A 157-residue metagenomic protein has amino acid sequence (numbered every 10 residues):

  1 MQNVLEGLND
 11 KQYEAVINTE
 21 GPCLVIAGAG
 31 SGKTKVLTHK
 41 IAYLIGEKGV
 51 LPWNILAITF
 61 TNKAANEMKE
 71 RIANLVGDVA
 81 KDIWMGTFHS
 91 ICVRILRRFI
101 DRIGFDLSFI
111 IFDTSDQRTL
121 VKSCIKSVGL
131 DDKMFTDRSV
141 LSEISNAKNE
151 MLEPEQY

Functional and structural regions predicted by a protein language model:
M1-G28: Conserved pre-motif I regulatory segment
Q2, E20-C23, A42-Y157: A basic/glycine-biased coupling hinge at the interface between accessory DNA-binding modules
G28-A29, F60: P-loop (Walker A) phosphate-binding loop of NTP-binding proteins
K33-T34: Conserved lysine of the Walker
L37-T38: Post-Walker A alpha-helix
